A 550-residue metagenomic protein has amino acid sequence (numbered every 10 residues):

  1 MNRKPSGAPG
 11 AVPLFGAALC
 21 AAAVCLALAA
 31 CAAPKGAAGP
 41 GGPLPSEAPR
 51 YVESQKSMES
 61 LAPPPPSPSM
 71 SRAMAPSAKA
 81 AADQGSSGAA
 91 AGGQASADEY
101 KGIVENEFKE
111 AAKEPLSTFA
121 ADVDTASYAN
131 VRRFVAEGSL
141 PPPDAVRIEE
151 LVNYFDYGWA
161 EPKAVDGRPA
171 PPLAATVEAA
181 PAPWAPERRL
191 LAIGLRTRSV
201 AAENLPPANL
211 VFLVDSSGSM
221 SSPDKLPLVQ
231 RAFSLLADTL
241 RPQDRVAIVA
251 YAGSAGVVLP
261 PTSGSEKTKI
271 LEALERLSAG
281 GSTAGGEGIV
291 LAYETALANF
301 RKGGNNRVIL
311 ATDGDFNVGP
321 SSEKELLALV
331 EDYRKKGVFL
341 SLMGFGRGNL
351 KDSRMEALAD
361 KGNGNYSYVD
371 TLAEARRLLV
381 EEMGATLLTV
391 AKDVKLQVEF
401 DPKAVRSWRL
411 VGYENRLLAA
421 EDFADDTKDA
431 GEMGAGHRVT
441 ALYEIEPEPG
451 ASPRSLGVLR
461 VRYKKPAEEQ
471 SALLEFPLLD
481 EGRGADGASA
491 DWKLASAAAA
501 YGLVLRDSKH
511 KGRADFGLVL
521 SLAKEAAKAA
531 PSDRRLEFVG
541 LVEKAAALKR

Functional and structural regions predicted by a protein language model:
M1-F15: N-terminal secretory signal peptides that target proteins for export/translocation
M1-N2, W159-P162, T295, P447: Short regulatory "switch" loops immediately downstream of catalytic or recognition motifs within protein catalytic
A27-A30: C-terminal motif of bacterial Sec signal peptides marking the signal peptidase cleavage site
A32-G42, V165, L173-V394, E448-P453 (+3 more regions): Exposed acidic/Ser/Thr-rich ligand/metal-binding surfaces
A37-S86, A91: Post-signal peptide N-terminal segment of mature Sec-exported envelope proteins
K79, D83-A129, R133-F134, S139-A145 (+9 more regions): An acidic, Ser/Thr-enriched
E150-A160: Short, structured protein-protein interaction patches enriched in aromatics and acidic/basic residues, typified by
